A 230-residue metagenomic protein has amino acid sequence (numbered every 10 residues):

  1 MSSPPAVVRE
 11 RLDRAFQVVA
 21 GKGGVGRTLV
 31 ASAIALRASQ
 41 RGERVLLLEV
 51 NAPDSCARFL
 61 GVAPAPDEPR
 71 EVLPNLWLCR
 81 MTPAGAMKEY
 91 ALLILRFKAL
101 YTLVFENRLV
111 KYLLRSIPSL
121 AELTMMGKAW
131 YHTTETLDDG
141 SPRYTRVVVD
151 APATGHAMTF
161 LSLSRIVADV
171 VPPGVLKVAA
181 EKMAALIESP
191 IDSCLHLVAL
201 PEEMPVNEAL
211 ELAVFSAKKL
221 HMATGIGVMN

Functional and structural regions predicted by a protein language model:
S3-R9, V25, L29-A33, Q40-R41 (+5 more regions): Conserved catalytic-core segment of NTP-binding enzymes
L12: Residues immediately N-terminal to the Walker A/P-loop in ABC ATPase nucleotide-binding domains
K22: P-loop (Walker A) phosphate-binding loop of NTP-binding proteins
L36-E106: N-terminal phosphate/diphosphate-binding loop that engages ATP/GTP or pyrophosphate donors across diverse enzyme folds
A84, Y112-A121, V167-V175: Flexible beta-alpha connector loops of hexameric P-loop NTPases
L92-T133: ATP-hydrolysis module of ASCE/P-loop NTPase motor domains, specifically the Walker B Asp-Glu catalytic pair
